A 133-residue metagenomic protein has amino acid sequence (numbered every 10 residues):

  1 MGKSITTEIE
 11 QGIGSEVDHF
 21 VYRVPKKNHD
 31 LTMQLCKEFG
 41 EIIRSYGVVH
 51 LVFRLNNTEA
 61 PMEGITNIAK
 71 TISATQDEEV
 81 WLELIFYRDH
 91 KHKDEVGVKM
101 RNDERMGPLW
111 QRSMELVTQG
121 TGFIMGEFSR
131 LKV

Functional and structural regions predicted by a protein language model:
M1-I13, R44-Q76, R101-V133: Glycine-rich beta-strand-turn "strand-cap" elements at beta-sheet edges
T7-L35, F39-I42, Y46: Surface-exposed interaction/gating patches
V17-H19, C36, L84, G120 (+1 more regions): Generic intrinsically disordered, low-complexity segments enriched for polar/acidic and small residues
V17-V24, E63-R101: Short, well-ordered beta-strand segments in beta-rich or mixed alpha/beta enzyme and ligand-binding folds
N28, K91-K93, V133: Residue-level signal for secondary-structure boundary sites
M33-F39, V96-E104: Short amphipathic alpha-helices in soluble, non-transmembrane regions that often serve as interface/regulatory elements
